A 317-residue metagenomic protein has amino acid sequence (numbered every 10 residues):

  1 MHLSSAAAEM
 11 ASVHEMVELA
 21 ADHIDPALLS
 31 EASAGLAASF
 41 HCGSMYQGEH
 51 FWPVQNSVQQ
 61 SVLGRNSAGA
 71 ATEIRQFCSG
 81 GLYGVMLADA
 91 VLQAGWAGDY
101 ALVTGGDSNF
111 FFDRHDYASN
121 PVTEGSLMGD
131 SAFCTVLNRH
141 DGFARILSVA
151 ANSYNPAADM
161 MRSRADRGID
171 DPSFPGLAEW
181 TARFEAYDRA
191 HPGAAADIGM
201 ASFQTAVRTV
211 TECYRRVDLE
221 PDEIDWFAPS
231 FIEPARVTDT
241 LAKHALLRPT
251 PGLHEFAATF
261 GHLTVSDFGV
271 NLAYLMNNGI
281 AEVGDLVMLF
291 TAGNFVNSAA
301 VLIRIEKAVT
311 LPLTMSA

Functional and structural regions predicted by a protein language model:
M1-M10, Y117-M200, R304-A317: Condensing-enzyme catalytic core mediating Claisen C-C bond formation in acyl metabolism
M1-S57, N66, A165-D225, R236-R248 (+3 more regions): Conserved active-site "lid/cap" helical segment
M10, H14, E18, M45-P53 (+5 more regions): Claisen-condensing/thiolase-fold acyl-transfer catalytic domains that form or cleave C-C bonds in fatty acid
A34-A37, N66-A70, W96-A101, V122-T123 (+5 more regions): Short coil/turn connectors at secondary-structure junctions
G48-H50, G80-G81, N109-R114, N155-D159 (+1 more regions): Short, well-ordered, mixed-charge alpha-helical segments that flank or form enzyme active sites
V91-Q93, G98-A132: Flexible, glycine-rich active-site loops centered on histidine and acidic residues that chelate a metal or position
A101-D107, L137, L289-A292: Short beta-strand segments
D107-S108, D141, A150-P156, S230-P234 (+1 more regions): Glycine-rich beta-alpha junction loops
